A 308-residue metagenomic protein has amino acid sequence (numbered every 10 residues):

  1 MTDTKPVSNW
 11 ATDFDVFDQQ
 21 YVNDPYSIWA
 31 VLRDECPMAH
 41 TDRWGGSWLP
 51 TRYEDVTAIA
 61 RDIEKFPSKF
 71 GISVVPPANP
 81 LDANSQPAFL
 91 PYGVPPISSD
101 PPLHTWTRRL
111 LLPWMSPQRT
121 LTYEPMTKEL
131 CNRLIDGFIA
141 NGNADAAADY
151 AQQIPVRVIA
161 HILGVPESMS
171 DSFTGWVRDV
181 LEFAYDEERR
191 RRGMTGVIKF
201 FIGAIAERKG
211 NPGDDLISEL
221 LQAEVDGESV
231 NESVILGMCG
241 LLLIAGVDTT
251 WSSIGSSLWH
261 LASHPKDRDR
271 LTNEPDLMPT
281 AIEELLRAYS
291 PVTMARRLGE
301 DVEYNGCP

Functional and structural regions predicted by a protein language model:
M1-P308: Cytochrome P450
